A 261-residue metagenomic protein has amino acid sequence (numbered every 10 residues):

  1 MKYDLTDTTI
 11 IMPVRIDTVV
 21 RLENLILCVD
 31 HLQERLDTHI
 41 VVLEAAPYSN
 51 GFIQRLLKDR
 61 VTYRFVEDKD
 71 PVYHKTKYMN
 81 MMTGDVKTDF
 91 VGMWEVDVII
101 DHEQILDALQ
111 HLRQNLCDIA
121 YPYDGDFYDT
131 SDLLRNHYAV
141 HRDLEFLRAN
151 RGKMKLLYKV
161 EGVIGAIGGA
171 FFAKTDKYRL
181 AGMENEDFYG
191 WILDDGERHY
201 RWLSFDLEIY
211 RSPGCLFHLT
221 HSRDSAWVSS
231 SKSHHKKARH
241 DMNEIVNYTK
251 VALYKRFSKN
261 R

Functional and structural regions predicted by a protein language model:
M1-D30: N-proximal low-complexity "stem/linker" segments adjacent to membrane-targeting elements
R21-N24, G165-A166, E186-R261: C-terminal catalytic/acceptor-binding lobe
D30-E67: Acidic donor-binding segment of Leloir-type glycosyltransferases
K69-D85: Glycine-rich, basic loop-to-helix element that forms the pyrophosphate-binding segment of sugar-nucleotide handling
K75-N80, D97-V98, I105, A166-F171 (+2 more regions): Conserved glycosyltransferase catalytic-site signature
V86-D89, M183: Active-site acidic short loop of glycosyltransferases
D89-I99: Short beta-strand-to-loop acidic/aromatic patch adjacent to the donor-nucleotide binding site
H102-E186: Conserved catalytic core of nucleotide-sugar-dependent glycosyltransferases
